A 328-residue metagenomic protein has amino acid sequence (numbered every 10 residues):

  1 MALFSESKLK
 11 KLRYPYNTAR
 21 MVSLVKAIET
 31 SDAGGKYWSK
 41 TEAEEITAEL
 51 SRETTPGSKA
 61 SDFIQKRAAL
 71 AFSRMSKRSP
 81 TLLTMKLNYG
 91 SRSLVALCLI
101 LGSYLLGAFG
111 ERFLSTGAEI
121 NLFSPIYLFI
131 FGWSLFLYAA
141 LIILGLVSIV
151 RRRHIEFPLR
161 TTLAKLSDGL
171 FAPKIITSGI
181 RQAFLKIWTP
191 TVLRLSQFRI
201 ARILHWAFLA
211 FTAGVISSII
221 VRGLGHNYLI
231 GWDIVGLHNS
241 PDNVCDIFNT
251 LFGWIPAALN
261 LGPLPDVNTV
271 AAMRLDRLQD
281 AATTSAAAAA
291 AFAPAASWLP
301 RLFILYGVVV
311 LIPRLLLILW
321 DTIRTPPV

Functional and structural regions predicted by a protein language model:
M1-L204, W232-F252: Basic, amphipathic N-terminal segments
L105-S115, I220-D233, V267-R274: Membrane-helix interface motif
L128-I142, F208-I219, P300-T322: Alpha-helical membrane-embedded segments
F184-T189, L209-N227: Alpha-helical transmembrane segments and their membrane-interface junctions in multi-pass membrane proteins
L204-T212, Y228-G236, W298: Tryptophan-centered motif/residue detector
Y228-A293: Membrane-interfacial helical/loop segments at transmembrane boundaries in membrane proteins
P327-V328: Membrane-proximal linker segments that couple transmembrane helices to downstream signaling/catalytic modules
